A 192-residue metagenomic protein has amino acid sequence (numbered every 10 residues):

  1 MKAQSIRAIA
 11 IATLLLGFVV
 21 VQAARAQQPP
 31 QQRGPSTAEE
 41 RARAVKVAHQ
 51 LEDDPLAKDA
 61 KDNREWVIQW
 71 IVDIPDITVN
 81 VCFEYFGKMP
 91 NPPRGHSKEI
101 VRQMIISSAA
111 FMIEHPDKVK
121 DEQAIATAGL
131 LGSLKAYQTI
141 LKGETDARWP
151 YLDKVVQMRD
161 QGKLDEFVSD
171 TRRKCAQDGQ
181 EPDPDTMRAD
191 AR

Functional and structural regions predicted by a protein language model:
M1, A26-Q27: Initiator methionine at the very start of the polypeptide chain
K2-I11: Bacterial N-terminal signal peptides that target proteins for export
A10-V20: Bacterial N-terminal signal peptides
V20-A26: Sec/Tat signal peptide C-region and signal peptidase I cleavage site
Q27-Q69: Immediate post-signal-peptide N-terminus of mature secreted/exported proteins
D59-K174: Mature extracellular/secreted ectodomains of secretory-pathway proteins
L164-R192: Short, low-complexity, Pro/Ser/Thr/Gly-rich segments in the mature regions of secreted, periplasmic
